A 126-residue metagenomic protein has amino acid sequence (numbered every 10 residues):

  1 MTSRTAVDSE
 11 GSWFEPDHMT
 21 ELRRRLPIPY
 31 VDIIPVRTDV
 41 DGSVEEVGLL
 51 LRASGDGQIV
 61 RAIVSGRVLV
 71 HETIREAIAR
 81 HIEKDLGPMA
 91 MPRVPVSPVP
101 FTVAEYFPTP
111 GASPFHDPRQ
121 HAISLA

Functional and structural regions predicted by a protein language model:
M1-D41, P114-S124: Acidic, metal-coordinating catalytic segment for phosphate/diphosphate chemistry, firing primarily on the Nudix
M1-G11, R75-V99: Short N-terminal secondary-structure initiator segments
M19, R23-R25, V60, S65 (+1 more regions): Generic secondary-structure boundary/loop-capping signal
P29-V31, G57-I59, V64, V94-V99 (+1 more regions): A generic structural signal for short beta-strands and their flanking turns/coil linkers
I34-V40, E83, G87, A104-P108: Short regulatory "switch" loops immediately downstream of catalytic or recognition motifs within protein catalytic
G42-M91: Conserved Nudix-box catalytic region and its N-terminal flanking loop in Nudix hydrolases and closely related
G87-A126: Active-site segment of metal-dependent pyrophosphate-handling enzymes, primarily the Nudix hydrolase catalytic core
